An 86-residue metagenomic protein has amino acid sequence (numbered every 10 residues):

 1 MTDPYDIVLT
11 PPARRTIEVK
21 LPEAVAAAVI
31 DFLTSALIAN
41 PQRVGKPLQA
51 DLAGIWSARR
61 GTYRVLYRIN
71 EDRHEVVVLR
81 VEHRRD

Functional and structural regions predicted by a protein language model:
M1-V8, R15, A26-A27, R60-R64 (+1 more regions): Enriched for short, Lys/Arg-rich terminal
R14-L21: A short secondary-structure junction motif
L21, T34, E82-H83: A generic structural signal for secondary-structure junctions that act as hinges or helix/strand caps at the edges
P22-A26, Q42: Alpha-helix boundary/capping and short turn/kink residues
T34-R59: A short, surface-exposed loop/turn module that caps and links secondary-structure elements
